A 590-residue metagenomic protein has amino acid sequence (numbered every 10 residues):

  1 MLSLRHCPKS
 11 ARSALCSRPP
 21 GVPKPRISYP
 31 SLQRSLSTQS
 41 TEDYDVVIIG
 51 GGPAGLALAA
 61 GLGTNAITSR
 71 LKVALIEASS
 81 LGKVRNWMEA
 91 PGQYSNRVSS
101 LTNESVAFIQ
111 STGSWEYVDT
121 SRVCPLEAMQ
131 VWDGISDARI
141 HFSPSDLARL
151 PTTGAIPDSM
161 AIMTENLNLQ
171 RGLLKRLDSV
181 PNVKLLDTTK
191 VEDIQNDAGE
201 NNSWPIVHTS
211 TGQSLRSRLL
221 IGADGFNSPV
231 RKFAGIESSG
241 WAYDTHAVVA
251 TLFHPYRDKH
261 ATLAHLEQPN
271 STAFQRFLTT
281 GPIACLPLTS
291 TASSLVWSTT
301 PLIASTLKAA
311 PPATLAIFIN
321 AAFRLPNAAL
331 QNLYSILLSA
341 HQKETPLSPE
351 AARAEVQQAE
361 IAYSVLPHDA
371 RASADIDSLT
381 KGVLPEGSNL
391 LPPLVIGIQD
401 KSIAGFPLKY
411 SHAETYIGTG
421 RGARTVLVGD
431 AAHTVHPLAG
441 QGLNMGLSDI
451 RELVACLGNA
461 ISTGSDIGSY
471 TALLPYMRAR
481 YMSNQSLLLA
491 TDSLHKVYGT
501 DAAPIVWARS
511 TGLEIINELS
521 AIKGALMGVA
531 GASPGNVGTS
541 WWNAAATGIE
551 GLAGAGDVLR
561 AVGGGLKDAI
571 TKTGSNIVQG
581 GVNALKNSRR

Functional and structural regions predicted by a protein language model:
M1-E42, R589-R590: N-terminal mitochondrial targeting presequence
T38-A54, A74: Beta1/beta-strand and adjacent pyrophosphate-binding region of the FAD-binding site in flavoprotein oxidoreductases
V47-I49, G63-R97: Glycine-rich FAD pyrophosphate-binding loop
G61, R85-S136: N-terminal FAD cofactor-binding segment of flavoenzymes
S114, N227-F274, T279-P282, T289-S294 (+3 more regions): Central beta-strand plus flanking loop segment that forms part of the substrate or channel wall within the catalytic
S121-A234, S239-T251: Conserved N-terminal helical subregion
A310-G468: FAD/FMN-dependent oxidoreductases across multiple families
P393, A455-R590: C-terminal helical "tail/cap" subdomain of flavin- and related membrane-associated enzymes
